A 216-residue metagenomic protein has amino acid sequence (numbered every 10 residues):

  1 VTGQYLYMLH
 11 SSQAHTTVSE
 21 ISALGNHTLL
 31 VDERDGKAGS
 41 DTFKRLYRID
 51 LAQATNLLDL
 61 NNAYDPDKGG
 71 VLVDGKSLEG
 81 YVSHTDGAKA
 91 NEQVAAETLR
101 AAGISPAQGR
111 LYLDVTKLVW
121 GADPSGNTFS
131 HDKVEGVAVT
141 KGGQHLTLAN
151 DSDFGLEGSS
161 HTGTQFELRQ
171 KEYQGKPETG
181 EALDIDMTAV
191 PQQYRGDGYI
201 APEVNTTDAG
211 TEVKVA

Functional and structural regions predicted by a protein language model:
V1-A216: Sequence/structural signature of beta-propeller domains
